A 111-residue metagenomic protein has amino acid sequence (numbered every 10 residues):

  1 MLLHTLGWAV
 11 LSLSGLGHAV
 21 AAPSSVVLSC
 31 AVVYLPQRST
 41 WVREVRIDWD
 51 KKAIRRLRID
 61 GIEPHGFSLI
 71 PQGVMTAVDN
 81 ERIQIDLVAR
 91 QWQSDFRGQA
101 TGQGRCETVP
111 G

Functional and structural regions predicted by a protein language model:
L2-G15: Bacterial N-terminal signal peptides
L16-A22: Sec/Tat signal peptide C-region and signal peptidase I cleavage site
A22-R38, C106: Tryptophan-anchored aromatic micro-motifs
V26-C30, R43-V45, W92, G102-G104: One face of beta-strands
V32-I83: Central antiparallel beta-sheet cores of small beta-barrel/beta-sandwich binding domains
H65-P71, L87, Q103-E107: A short, polar/proline- and glycine-enriched secondary-structure boundary/capping micro-motif
R82-R105: Short, exposed beta-strand-loop hairpins at the edges of beta-sheets in extracellular/periplasmic proteins
V109-G111: Short, solvent-exposed mixed-charge patches
